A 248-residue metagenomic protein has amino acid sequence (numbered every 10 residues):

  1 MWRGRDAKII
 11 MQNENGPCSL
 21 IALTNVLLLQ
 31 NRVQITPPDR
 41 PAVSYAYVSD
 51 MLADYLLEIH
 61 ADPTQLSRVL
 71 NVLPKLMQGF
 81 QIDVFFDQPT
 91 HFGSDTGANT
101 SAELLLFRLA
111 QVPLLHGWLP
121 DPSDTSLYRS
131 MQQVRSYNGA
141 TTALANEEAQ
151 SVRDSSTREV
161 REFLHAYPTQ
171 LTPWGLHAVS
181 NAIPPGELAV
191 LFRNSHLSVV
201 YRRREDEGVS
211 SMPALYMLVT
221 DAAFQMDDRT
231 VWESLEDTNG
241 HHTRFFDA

Functional and structural regions predicted by a protein language model:
M1-I9: Non-catalytic, low-structured ubiquitin/UBL-interacting segments
M11-L27, G97-A110, H196: Active-site nucleophilic cysteine motif
E14, A22-T24, V33, T125 (+3 more regions): Short coil/turn segments at secondary-structure boundaries
Q30-W174: Papain-like cysteine protease catalytic cores
G117, S198, Q225: Short, acidic Gly/Pro/Ser/Thr-rich loop/turn segments
L164-S195: Active-site-adjacent substructure of cysteine-protease-like catalytic cores
E187-V190, S195-A214: Catalytic nucleophile-His microenvironment captured as a short glycine-rich beta-strand/loop that brackets
G208-A248: Conserved catalytic-core surface of thiol
